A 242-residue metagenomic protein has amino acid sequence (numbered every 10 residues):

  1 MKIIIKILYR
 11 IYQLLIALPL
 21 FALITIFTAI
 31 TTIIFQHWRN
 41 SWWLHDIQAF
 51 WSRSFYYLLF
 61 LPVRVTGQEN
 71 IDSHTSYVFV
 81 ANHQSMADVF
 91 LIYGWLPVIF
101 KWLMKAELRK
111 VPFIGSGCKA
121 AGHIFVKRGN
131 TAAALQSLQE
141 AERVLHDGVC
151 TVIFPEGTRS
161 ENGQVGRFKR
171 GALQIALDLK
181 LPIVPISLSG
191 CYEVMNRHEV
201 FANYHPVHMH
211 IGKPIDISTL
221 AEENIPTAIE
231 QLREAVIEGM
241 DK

Functional and structural regions predicted by a protein language model:
M1-I33, D46, E69-D72, T227-K242: Membrane-interfacial terminal anchoring regions of lipid-handling membrane enzymes
I4, L8-I11, L135-K242: Non-catalytic C-terminal accessory region of glycerolipid acyltransferases and related lyso-lipid remodeling enzymes
T25-A49, Y56-F60, D72-T131: Catalytic core of membrane glycerolipid acyltransferases/transacylases, capturing the structured, soluble-facing
W51, D88-L91, M104, F113 (+4 more regions): Hydrophobic alpha-helical segments typical of transmembrane helices and their membrane-interface/capping positions
V65, F79, W102-L103, M209-I211: Generic preference for hydrophobic
T66, L103-K105, K127-R128, P155 (+1 more regions): Thr-Gly-centered strand-to-loop micro-motif
